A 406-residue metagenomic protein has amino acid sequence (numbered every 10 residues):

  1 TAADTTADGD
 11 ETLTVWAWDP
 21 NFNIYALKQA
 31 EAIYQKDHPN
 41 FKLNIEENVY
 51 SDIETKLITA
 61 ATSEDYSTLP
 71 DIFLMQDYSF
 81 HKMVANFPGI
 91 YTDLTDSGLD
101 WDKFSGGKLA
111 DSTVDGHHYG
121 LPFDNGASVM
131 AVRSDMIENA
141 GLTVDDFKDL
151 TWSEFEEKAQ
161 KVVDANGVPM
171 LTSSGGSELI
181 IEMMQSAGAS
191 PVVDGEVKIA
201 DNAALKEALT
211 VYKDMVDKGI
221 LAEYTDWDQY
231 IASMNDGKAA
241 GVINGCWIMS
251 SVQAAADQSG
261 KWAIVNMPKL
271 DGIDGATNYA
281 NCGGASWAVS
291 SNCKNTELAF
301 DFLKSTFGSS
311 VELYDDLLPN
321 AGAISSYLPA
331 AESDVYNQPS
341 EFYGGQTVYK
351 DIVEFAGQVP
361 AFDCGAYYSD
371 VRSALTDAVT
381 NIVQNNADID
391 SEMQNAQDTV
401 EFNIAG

Functional and structural regions predicted by a protein language model:
T1-T14, K36, S391-Q394, D398-G406: Short, low-complexity disordered leader/linker segments with a strong preference for bacterial N-terminal type II
D8-P20, F41-E46, D71-I72, Y119 (+1 more regions): Short, well-ordered beta-strand elements
I33-F104, N139-G141, A240-G241, A255-A256: Extracytoplasmic "Venus flytrap"/periplasmic binding protein-like
Q76-V129, E156-K158, D164, A263-M267 (+2 more regions): Hinge/lid segment of periplasmic solute-binding proteins
H81-M83, I248-S259, D271-A374: C-terminal lobe and pocket-closing loops of periplasmic/extracytoplasmic Venus-flytrap solute-binding proteins
D115-F123, S128, E138, S153-K198 (+2 more regions): Extracytoplasmic/periplasmic solute-binding protein
E138, V144, D217, S333-S340 (+1 more regions): Conserved C-terminal helix/tail region of periplasmic/extracytoplasmic solute-binding proteins
E157-K161, E196-Y224, M267: Glycine-centered hinge/linker elements that transmit conformational signals in sensory and ligand-binding systems
